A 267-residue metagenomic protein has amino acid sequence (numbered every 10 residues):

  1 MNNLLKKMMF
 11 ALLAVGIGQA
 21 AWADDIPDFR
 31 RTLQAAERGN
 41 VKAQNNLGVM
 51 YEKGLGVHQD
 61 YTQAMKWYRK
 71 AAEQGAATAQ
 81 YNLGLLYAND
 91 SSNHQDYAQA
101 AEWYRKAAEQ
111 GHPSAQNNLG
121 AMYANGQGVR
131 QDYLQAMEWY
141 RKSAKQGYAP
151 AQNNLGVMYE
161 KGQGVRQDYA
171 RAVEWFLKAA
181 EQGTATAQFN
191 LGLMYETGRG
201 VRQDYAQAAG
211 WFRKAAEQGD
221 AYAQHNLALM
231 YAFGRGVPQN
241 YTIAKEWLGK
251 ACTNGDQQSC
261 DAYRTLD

Functional and structural regions predicted by a protein language model:
L4, M8-F10, P238-Q239, I243-D267: Terminal, low-structured helical/coil segments at or just beyond the last alpha-helical repeat
A35, K70-A71, K106-A107, K142-S143 (+3 more regions): Canonical positions in the second alpha-helix
E37-N40, K53-L55, D60, E73-A76 (+16 more regions): Short helix-capping/linker turns of helical repeat alpha-solenoids
N46-K53, N82-N89, N118-N125, N154-K161 (+3 more regions): Hydrophobic face of amphipathic alpha-helices that form TPR/SEL1-like repeat modules and related alpha-solenoid
